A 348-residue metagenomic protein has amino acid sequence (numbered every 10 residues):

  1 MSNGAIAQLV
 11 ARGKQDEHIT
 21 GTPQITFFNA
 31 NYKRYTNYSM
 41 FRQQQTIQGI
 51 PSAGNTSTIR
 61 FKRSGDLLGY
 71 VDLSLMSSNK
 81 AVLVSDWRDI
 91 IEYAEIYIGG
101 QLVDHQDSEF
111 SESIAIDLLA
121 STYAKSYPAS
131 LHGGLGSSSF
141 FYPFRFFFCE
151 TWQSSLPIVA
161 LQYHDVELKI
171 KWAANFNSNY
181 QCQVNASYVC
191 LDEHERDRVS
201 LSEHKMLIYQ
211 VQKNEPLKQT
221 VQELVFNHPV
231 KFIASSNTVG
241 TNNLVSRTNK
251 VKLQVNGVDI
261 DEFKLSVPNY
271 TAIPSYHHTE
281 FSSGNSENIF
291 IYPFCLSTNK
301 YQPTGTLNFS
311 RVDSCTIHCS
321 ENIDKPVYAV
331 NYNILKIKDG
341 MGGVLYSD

Functional and structural regions predicted by a protein language model:
M1-D348: Short, low-complexity Pro/Thr/Gly
